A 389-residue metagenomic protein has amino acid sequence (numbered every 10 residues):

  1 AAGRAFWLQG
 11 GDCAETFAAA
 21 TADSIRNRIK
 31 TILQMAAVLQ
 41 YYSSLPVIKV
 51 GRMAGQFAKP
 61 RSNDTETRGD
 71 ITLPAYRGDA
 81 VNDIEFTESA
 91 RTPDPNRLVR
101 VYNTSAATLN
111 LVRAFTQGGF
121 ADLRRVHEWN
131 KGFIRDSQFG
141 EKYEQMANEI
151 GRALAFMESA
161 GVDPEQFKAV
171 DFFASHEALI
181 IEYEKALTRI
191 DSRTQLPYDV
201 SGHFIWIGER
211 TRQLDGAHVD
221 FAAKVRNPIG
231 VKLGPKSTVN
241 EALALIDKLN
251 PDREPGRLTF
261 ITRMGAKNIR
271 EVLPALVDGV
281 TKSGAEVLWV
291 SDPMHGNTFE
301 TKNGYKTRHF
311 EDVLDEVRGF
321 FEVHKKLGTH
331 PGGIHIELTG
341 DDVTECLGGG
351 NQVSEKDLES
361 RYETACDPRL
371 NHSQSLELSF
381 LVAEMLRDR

Functional and structural regions predicted by a protein language model:
A1-F6: N-terminal basic/disordered segments at the start of proteins
G10-G11: N-terminal signal-anchor module of multipass membrane proteins
A14-E15, A19-G265, R308, E316 (+3 more regions): Active-site-facing alpha/beta catalytic cores
A54, M294-H295: Short glycine-enriched loops at secondary-structure junctions
A242, R257-W289, H295-V343: Non-transmembrane, aqueous-exposed alpha-helical and coiled segments at domain scale
